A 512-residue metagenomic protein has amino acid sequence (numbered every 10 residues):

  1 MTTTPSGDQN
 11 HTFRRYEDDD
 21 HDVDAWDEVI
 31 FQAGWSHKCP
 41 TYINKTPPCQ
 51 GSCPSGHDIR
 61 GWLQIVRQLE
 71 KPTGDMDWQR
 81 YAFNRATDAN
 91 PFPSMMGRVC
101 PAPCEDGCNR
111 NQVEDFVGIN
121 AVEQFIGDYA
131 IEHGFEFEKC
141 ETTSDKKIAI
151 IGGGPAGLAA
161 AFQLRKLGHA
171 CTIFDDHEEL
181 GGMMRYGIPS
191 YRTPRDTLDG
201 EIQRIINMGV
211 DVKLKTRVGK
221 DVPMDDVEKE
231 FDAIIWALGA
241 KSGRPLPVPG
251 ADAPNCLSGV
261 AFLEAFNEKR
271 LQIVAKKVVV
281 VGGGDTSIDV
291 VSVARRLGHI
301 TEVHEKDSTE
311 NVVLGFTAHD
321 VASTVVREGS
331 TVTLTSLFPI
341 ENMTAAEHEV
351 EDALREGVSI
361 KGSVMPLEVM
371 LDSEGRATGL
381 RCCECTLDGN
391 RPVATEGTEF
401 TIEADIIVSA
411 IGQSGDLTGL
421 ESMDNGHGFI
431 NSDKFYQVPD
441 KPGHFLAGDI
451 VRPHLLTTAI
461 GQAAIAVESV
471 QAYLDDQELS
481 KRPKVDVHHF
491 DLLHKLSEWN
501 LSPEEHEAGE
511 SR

Functional and structural regions predicted by a protein language model:
T2-T12, Y16-D19, F31-W35, C39-T41 (+5 more regions): Mid-to-C-terminal Rossmann-like scaffold of FAD/NAD(P)H-dependent oxidoreductases
D20-P40, D58-M95, V113-C140, F266-N267 (+1 more regions): Ferredoxin-type iron-sulfur electron-transfer modules in oxidoreductases and energy-metabolism complexes
W26, P48-Q50, H57-G74, Q112-N120 (+7 more regions): Beta1-alpha1 glycine-rich phosphate/pyrophosphate-binding loop at the start of Rossmann-like nucleotide-binding domains
C49, C53-G56, M96-C100, C104 (+1 more regions): Short cysteine clusters
T142-A149, D199-P249, E368-R381, I406-V408 (+1 more regions): Feature captures the FAD/FMN-dependent oxidoreductase FAD-binding
T142-A156, V274-G284: Beta1/beta-strand and adjacent pyrophosphate-binding region of the FAD-binding site in flavoprotein oxidoreductases
P254-V278, G284, R296, V369-S373 (+1 more regions): FAD-site-proximal beta/loop scaffold in flavoenzymes
V290, H304, S308-A318, A447-S480: A conserved FAD-binding loop/helix module that cradles the flavin
